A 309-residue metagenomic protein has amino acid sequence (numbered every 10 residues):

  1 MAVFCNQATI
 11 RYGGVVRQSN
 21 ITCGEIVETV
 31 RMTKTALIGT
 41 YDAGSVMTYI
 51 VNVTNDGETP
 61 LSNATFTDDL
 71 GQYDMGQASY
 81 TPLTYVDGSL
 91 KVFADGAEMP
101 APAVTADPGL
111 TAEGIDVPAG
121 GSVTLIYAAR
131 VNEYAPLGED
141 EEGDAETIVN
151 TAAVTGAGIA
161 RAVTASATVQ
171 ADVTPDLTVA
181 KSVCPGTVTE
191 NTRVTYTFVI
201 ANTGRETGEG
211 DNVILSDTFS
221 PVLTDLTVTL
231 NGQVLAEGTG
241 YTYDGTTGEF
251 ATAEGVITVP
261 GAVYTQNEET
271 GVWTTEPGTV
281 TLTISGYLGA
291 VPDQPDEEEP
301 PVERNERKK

Functional and structural regions predicted by a protein language model:
M1-K309: Exported/extracytosolic protein signature
